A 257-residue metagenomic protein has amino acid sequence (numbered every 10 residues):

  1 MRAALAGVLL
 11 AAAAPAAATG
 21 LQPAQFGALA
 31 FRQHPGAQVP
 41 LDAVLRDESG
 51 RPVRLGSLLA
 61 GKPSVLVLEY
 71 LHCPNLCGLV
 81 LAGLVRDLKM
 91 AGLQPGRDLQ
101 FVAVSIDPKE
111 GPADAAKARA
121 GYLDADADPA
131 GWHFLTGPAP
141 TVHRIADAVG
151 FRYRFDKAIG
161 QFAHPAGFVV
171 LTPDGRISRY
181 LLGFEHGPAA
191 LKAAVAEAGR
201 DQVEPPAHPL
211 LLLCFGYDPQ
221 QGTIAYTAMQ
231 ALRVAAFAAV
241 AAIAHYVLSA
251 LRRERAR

Functional and structural regions predicted by a protein language model:
A11-A14: N-terminal signal peptide c-region/cleavage motif recognized by signal peptidases
A16-G20: Boundary at the C-terminal end of the N-terminal hydrophobic targeting segment
L21-S57, L79-R86: N-terminal "domain-start" segment that seeds a small globular fold
L55-L84, F101: Short active-site neighborhood of thiol/selenol oxidoreductases, capturing the structured segment around
L81-V142: Structural microenvironment flanking redox-active thiols in thiol-disulfide oxidoreductases
F155-L212: Extracytoplasmic/lumenal ectodomains and periplasmic regions of secretory and membrane proteins
Y217-A238: Juxtamembrane/start-of-transmembrane alpha-helix segments at the extracytoplasmic/lumenal side of membrane anchors
V240-R257: Juxtamembrane interface at the cytosolic side of transmembrane helices
